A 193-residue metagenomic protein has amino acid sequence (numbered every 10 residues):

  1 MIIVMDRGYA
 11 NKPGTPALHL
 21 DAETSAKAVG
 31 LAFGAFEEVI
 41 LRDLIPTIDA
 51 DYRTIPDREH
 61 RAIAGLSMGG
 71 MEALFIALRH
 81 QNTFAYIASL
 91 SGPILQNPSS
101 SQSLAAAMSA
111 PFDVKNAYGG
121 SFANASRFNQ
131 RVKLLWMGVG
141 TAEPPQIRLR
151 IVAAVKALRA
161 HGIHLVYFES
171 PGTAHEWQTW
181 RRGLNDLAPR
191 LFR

Functional and structural regions predicted by a protein language model:
M1-R193: Non-catalytic cap/lid and distal C-terminal segments of serine-dependent acyl enzymes
